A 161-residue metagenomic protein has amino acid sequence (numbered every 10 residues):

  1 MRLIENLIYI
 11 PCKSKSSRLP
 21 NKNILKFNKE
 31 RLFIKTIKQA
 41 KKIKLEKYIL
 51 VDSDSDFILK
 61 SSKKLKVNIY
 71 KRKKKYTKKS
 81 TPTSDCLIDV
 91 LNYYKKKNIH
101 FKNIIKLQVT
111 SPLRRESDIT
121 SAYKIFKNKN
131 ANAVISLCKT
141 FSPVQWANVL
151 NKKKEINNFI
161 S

Functional and structural regions predicted by a protein language model:
M1-P20: N-terminal nucleotide-binding beta1-loop-alpha1 segment
I8, I49-V51, A133: Hydrophobic/aromatic residues located in beta-strands of well-ordered beta-sheets within soluble catalytic
K13, K74, Q108, C138-K139: Histidine-centered beta-alpha loop that forms part of the nucleotide-sugar donor binding/catalytic region in diverse
L32-I49, K60: A short, N-terminal amphipathic alpha-helix
E46, I99-F101, N130-A131: Short, high-confidence coil segments that cap the C-terminus of an alpha-helix and link into the following beta-strand
L50, D56-I105, L113-S117, S121: Short phosphate-binding loop-to-helix
D85-C86, P112-S161: Conserved core of the sugar-phosphate nucleotidyltransferase
